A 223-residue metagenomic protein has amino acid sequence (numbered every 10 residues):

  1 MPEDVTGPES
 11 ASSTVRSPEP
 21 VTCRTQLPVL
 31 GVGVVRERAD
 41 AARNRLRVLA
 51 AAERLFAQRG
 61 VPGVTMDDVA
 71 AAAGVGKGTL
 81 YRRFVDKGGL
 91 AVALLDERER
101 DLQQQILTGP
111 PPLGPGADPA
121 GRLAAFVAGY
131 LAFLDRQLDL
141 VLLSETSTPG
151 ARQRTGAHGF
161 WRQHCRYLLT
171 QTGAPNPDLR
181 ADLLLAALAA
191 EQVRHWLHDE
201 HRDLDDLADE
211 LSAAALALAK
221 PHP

Functional and structural regions predicted by a protein language model:
M1-R59, G63-A72, G89-V92: Basic, helix-initiating cap at the start of DNA-binding domains
R38, R45-L46, M66, G88 (+6 more regions): Short, structured helix-loop boundary elements
G74-F84: Short hydrophobic/aromatic patch on the recognition helix
A91-R98, Q137, V141: Alpha-helical DNA-contacting segments of helix-turn-helix folds
A93, L107-R136: Hydrophobic alpha-helical connector segments
Q103, G121, A125, A132-R136 (+3 more regions): Amphipathic alpha-helical packing segments from all-alpha helical-bundle domains
L107-P111, L142-A151: Short linear capping/connector segments at secondary-structure termini
Y130, S144, L184-L188, A215: Short alpha-helical scaffolding segments that buttress acidic/His motifs in well-ordered protein cores
